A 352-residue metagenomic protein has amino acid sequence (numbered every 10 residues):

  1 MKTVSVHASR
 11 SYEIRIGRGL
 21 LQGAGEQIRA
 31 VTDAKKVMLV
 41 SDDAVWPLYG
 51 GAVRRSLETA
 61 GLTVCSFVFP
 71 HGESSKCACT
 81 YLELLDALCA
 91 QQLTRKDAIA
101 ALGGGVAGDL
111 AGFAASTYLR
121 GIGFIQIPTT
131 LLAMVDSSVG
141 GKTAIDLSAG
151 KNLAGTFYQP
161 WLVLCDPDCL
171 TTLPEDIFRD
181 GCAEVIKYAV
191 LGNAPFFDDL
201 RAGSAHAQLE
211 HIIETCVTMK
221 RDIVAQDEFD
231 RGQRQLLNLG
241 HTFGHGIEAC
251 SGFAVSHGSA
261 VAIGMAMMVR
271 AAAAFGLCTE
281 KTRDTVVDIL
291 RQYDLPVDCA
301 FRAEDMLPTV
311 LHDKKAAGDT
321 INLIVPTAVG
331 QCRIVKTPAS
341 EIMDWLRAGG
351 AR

Functional and structural regions predicted by a protein language model:
M1-A98: ATP/NTP phosphate-donor binding region
G17, L39, C77, P128 (+4 more regions): Residue-level signal for inorganic ion chemistry
V31, Q92-T94, T117-L119, D146-L147 (+4 more regions): Solvent-exposed alpha-helices and their adjacent loops that cap or buttress functional pockets in soluble metabolic
A90, Q159-V163, D168-E175, A183-P195 (+9 more regions): Generic secondary-structure signature for well-ordered alpha-helical cores
V106-F113, M134, G246: Short glycine/serine/threonine-rich phosphate/pyrophosphate-binding segments that cradle anionic phosphate groups
F113-A202: A glycine/threonine-rich phosphate-anchoring loop and its flanking beta-alpha core in nucleotide/phosphate-binding
A183-I186, L277-R352: C-terminal charged capping/lid subdomain of soluble metabolic enzymes
D198-D305: Active-site segments that bind and position negatively charged phosphate/pyrophosphate groups
